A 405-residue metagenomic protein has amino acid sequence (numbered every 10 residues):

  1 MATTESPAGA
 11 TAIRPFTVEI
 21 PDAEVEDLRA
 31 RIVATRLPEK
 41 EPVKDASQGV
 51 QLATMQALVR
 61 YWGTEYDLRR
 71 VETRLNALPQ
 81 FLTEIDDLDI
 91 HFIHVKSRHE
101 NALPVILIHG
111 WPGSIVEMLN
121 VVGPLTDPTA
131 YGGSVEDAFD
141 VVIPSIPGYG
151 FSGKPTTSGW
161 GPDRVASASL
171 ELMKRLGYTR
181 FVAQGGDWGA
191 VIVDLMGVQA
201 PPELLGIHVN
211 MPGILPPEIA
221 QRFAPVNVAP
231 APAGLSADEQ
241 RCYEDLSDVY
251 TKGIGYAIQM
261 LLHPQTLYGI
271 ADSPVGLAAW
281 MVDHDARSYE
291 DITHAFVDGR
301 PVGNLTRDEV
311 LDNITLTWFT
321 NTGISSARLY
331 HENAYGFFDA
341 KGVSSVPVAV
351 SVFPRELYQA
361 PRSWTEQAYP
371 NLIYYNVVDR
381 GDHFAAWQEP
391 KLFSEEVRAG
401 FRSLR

Functional and structural regions predicted by a protein language model:
A2, S6-E26, I32, R36 (+1 more regions): Alpha/beta-hydrolase
E24-K96, E309, W318-D339: Non-catalytic accessory segments flanking enzyme active sites
L68-R70, Y131-G133, I146-W160, D194: Glycine-rich "HGGG/HGxG" loop immediately N-terminal to the catalytic nucleophile of the alpha/beta-hydrolase
A102-G110: Short beta-strand element of the alpha/beta-hydrolase
W111-G123: The serine-hydrolase catalytic nucleophile loop
P124, P128-Y131, T179-V228: Conserved hydrolase catalytic core segment
D163-F181: Conserved acidic catalytic loop of the alpha/beta-hydrolase fold
I258-R405: C-terminal subdomain of alpha/beta-hydrolase-fold enzymes, centered on the catalytic histidine and its supporting
